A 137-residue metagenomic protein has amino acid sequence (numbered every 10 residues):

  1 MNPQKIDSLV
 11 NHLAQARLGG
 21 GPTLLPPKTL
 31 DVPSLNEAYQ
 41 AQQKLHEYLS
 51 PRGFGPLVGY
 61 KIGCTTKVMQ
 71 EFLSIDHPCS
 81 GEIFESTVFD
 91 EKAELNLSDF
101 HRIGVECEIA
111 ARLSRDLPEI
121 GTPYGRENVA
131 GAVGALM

Functional and structural regions predicted by a protein language model:
N2-M137: Active-site microenvironments in enzyme catalytic cores
